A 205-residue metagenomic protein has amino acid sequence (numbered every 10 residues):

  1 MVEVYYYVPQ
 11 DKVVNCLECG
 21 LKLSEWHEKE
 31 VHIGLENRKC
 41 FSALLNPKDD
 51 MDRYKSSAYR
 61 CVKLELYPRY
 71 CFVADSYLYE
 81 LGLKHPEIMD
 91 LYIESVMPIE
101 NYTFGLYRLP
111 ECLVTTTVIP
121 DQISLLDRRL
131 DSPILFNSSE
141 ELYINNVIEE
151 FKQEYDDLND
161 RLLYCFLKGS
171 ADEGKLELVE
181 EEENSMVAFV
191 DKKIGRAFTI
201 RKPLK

Functional and structural regions predicted by a protein language model:
M1-R38: ADP-ribose/NAD+-binding catalytic cleft of ART/PARP-like enzymes
L21, S57-A58: Short, glycine/charged-enriched secondary-structure capping and boundary segments
E36-K39, D50-S57, L66-K205: Conserved NAD+-utilizing ADP-ribose enzyme module
N46: Divalent-cation-assisted or electrostatically stabilized phosphate/pyrophosphate-binding catalytic cores
C61-V62: Core catalytic ATP-binding domain of two-component histidine kinases
